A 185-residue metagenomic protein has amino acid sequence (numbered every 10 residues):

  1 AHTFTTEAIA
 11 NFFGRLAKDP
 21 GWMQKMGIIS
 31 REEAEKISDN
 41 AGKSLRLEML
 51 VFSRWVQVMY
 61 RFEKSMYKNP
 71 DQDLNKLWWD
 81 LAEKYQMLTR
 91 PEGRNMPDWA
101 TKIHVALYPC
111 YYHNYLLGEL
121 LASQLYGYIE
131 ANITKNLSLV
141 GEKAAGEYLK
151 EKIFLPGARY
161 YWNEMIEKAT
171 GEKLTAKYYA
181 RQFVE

Functional and structural regions predicted by a protein language model:
A1-Y60: Acidic/histidine-rich catalytic neighborhood
E32-A41, E48-V56, Y60-E185: C-terminal, non-catalytic "cap/extension" segments appended to globular domains
